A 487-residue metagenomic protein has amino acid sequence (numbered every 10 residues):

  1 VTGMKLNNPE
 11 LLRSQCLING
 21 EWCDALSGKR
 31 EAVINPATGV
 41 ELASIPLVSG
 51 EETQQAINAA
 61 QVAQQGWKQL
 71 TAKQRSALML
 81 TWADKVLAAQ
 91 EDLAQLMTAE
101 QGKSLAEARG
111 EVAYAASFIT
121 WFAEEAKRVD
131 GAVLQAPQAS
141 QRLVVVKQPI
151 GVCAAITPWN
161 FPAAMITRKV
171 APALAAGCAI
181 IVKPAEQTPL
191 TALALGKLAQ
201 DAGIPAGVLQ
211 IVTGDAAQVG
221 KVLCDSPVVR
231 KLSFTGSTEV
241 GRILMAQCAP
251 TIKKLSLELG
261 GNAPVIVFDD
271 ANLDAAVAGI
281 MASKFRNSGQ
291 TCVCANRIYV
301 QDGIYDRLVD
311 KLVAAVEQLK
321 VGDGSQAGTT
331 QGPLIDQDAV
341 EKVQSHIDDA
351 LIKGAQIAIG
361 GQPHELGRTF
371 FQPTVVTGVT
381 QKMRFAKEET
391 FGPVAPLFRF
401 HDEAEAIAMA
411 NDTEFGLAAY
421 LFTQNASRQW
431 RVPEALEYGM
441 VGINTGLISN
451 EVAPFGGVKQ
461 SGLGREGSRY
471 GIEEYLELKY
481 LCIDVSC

Functional and structural regions predicted by a protein language model:
V1-A37: Hydrophobic face of amphipathic alpha-helices that form TPR/SEL1-like repeat modules and related alpha-solenoid
G39, R75, M97, I119 (+10 more regions): Residue-level signal for inorganic ion chemistry
V40-S44, V229, I266, K320-V321 (+4 more regions): Conserved C-terminal structural/oligomerization subdomain of aldehyde/semialdehyde dehydrogenase
V40-V129, S140: Glycine-rich loop-to-alpha-helix module at the N-terminal edge of alpha/beta enzyme cores
E41-V48, A63-Q69, A155, V265-F268 (+5 more regions): Short, well-ordered beta-strand elements within core beta-sheets of diverse protein domains
V62-G66, D84-E91, G102, E124-R128 (+10 more regions): Generic secondary-structure signature for well-ordered alpha-helical cores
G131-A275, F400: Rossmann-like NAD(P) dinucleotide-binding subdomain of oxidoreductase/dehydrogenase enzymes
E239-T380, I443: ALDH superfamily catalytic-core signature
